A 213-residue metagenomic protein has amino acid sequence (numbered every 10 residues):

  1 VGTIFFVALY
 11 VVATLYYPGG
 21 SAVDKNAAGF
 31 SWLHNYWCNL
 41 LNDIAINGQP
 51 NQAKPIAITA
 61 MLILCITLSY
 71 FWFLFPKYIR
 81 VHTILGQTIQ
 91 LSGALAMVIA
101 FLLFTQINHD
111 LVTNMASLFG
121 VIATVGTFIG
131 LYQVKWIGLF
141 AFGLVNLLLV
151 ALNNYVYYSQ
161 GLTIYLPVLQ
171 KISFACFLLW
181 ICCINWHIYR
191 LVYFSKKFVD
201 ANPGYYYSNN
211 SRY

Functional and structural regions predicted by a protein language model:
V1-A22: N-terminal signal-anchor transmembrane alpha helix
G2-F6, A57-A60, L64, I89-A96 (+3 more regions): Hydrophobic alpha-helical transmembrane segments of polytopic
G2-F6, I63-S69, G120-G126, S173-R190: Hydrophobic cores of alpha-helical transmembrane segments in multi-pass inner/ER membrane proteins, independent
A22-P50: Extracytosolic (periplasmic/ER-lumenal) interhelical loops and adjacent juxtamembrane/interface segments of multi-pass
N26-A28, V81-L91, K135-V145: Membrane-interfacial loop-to-transmembrane alpha-helix junctions, especially the N-terminal start
I44-F75, R80: Individual transmembrane alpha-helix segments
T83-I129: Membrane-proximal helix-loop-helix units in multi-pass membrane proteins
T127-Y213: Terminal transmembrane helical module of multi-pass membrane proteins
